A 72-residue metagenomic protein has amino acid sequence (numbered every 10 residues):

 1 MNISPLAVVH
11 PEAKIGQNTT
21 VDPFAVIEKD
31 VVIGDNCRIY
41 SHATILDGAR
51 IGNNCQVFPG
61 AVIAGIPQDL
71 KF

Functional and structural regions predicted by a protein language model:
M1, A7, A13, N18-V21 (+8 more regions): A structural motif detector for beta-strand N-caps
K71-F72: Short, intrinsically disordered, charge-balanced linker/junction segments flanking boundaries in proteins
